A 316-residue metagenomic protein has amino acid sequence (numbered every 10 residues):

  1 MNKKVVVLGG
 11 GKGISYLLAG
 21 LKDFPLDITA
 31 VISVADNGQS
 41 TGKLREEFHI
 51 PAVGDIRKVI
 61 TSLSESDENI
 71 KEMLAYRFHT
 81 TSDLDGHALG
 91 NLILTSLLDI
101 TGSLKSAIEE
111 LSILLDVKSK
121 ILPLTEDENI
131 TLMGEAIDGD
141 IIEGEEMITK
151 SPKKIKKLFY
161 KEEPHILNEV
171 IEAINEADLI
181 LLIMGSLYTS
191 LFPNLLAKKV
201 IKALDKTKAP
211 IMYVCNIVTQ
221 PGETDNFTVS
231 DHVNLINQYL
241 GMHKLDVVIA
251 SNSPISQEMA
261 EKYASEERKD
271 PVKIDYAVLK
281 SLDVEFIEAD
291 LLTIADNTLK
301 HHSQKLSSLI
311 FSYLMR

Functional and structural regions predicted by a protein language model:
M1-V5: Extreme N-terminal starter segment of soluble prokaryotic enzymes
G13-L18, M184, T189-L196: Short glycine/serine/threonine-rich phosphate/pyrophosphate-binding segments that cradle anionic phosphate groups
P25-L26, T207-I211, V284: A short helix->loop->beta-strand "cap" motif at the edges of active sites that frequently abuts
T29-S33, P210-I217, D246-S253: Short internal beta-strands
A35-S151, L309-S312: Electropositive, gly/pro-rich neighborhoods at or near active sites that engage anionic ligands
E128-M184: Active-site gating loop/helix substructures
N194-I201, F227-H232: Charged helix-capping and loop-helix junction motifs
V229-R316: C-terminal functional extensions of proteins
